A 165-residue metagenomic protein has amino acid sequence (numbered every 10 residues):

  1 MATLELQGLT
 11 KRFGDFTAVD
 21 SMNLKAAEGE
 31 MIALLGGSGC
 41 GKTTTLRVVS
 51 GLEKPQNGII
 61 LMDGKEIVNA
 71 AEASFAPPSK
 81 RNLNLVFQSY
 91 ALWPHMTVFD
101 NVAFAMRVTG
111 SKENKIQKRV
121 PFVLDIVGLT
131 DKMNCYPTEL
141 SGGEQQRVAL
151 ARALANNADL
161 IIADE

Functional and structural regions predicted by a protein language model:
M1-E165: ABC family nucleotide-binding domain
